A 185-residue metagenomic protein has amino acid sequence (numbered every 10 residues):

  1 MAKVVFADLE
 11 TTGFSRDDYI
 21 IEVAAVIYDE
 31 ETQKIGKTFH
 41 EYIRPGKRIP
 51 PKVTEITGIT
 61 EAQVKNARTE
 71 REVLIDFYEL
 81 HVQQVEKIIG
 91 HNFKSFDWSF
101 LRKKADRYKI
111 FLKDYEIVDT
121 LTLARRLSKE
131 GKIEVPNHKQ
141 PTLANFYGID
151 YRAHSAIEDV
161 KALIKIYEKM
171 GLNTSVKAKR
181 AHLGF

Functional and structural regions predicted by a protein language model:
M1-R107, F111-Y115, E134-H154: Conserved non-catalytic scaffold segment of RNase H-like nuclease domains
V73, A124, L163: Short Asp/Glu-rich motifs
K104-Y108, R126, E130, F146 (+1 more regions): Active-site catalytic microenvironments for nucleophilic, acid-base chemistry
E116-D119, A153-K161, K179-R180: Short, surface-exposed recognition loops or helix-turn segments adjacent to catalytic cores
V118-V135: Short alpha-helix plus adjacent loop in nuclease-associated cores
H138, K161-I164: A structural signal for well-ordered alpha-helical segments within the folded catalytic domains of diverse enzymes
F146, I157, I164-F185: Acidic two-metal-ion nuclease catalytic site recognized across multiple nuclease folds, prominently DnaQ/RNase D-T
